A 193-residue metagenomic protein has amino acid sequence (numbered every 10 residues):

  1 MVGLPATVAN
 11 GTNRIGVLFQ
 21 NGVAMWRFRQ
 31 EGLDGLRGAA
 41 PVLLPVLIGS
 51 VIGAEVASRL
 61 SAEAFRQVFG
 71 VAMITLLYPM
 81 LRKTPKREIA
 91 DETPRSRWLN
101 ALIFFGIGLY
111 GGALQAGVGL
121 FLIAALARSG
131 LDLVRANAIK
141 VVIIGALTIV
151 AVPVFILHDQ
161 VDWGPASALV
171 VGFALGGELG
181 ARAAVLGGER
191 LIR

Functional and structural regions predicted by a protein language model:
M1, A6, W26-R135, P153-R193: Juxtamembrane transmembrane-helix boundary motif
V8-A9, L18, V142: Alpha-helical transmembrane segments of multi-pass membrane proteins
N10-N13, F69, N137-K140: Membrane-interface helix-entry/capping residues at the boundaries of transmembrane alpha-helices
T12-R27, L76: Transmembrane alpha-helices of multi-pass small-molecule transport proteins
R14, N21, F121-L122, T148 (+1 more regions): Hydrophobic alpha-helical segments typical of transmembrane helices and their membrane-interface/capping positions
I15, L99, V142-I143: Short secondary-structure capping/turn micro-motifs that flank functional sites
V17, E63, I144: Short alpha-helical
A138-V150: Hydrophobic alpha-helical transmembrane segments of multi-pass integral membrane proteins, especially transporters
